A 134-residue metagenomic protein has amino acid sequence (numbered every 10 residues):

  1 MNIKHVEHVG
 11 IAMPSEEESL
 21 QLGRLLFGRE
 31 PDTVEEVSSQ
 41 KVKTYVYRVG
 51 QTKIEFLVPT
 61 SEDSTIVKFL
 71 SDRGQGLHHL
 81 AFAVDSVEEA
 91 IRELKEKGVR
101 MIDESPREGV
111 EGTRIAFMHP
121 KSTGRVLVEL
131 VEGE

Functional and structural regions predicted by a protein language model:
M1-L20, Q75-V84, E134: N-terminal beta-strand motif that seeds the catalytic metal site of vicinal oxygen chelate
M1-N2, E35, Y45-R48, E55 (+2 more regions): Vicinal oxygen chelate
V6-G10, L20-G23, Y47, I54-L57 (+4 more regions): Short, structured motif recognition centered on aromatic/hydrophobic residues
S15-E30, K95-K97: Amphipathic alpha-helical segments
L22-L26, E35-K41: An N-terminus-focused feature that recognizes amino-terminal "leader" regions
D32-T33, D63-K68: A short, acidic/glycine-rich surface segment
Q51-I54, S61-D63, V87: Short, charged/polar surface micro-motifs in flexible loops or helix N-caps
F69-K97: Mid-chain, well-packed structural core segment of small domains
